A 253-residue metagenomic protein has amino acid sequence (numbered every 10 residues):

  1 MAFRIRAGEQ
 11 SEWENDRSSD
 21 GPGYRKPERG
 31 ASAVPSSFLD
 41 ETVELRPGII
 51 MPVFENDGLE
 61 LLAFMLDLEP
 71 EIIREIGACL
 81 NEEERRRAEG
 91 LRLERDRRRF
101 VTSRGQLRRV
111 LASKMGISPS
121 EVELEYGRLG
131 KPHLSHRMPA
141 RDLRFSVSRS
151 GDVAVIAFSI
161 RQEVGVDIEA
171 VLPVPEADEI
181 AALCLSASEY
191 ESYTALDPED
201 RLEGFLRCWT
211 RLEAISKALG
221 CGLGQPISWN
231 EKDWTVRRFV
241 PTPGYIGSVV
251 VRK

Functional and structural regions predicted by a protein language model:
A2, A7, A31-A33: Ala/Thr-enriched low-complexity intrinsically disordered regions
Q10, G21-P22, K26, S32-V34: Short, low-complexity intrinsically disordered segments enriched in A/P/G/S/L with frequent Arg, especially at protein
A33-K253: Core catalytic alpha/beta fold that binds nucleotide/phospho-ligands
